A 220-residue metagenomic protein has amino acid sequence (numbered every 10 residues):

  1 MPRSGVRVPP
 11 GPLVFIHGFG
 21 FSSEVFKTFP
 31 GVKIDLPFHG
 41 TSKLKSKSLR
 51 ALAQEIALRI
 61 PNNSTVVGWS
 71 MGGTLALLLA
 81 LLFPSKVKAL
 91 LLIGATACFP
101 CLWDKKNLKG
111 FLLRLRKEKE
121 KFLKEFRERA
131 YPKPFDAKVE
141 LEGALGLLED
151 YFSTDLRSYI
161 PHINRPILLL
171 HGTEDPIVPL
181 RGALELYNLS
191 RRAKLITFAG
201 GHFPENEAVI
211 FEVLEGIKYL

Functional and structural regions predicted by a protein language model:
G11-K43: Conserved HGGG/HGGXW glycine-rich cap/lid loop of the alpha/beta-hydrolase fold
K33-S64: Active-site loop/oxyanion-hole signature of alpha/beta-hydrolase fold enzymes
G68-A76: Gly/Ala-rich beta-loop-alpha elbow adjacent to hydrolase catalytic centers
L81-L82, K86-K117, G146, D150-F152: Flexible "cap/lid" loop of the alpha/beta hydrolase fold
W103-K106, R116-Y159: Conserved alpha/beta-hydrolase catalytic His-Asp/Glu region
H162-I163, L169-H171, D175: Short beta-strand/loop motif that positions the catalytic acidic residue of the alpha/beta-hydrolase fold
T173-V178, H202-F203: Acidic catalytic loop of the alpha/beta-hydrolase fold
F198-V213: Catalytic histidine-centered segment of alpha/beta-hydrolase-like enzymes
